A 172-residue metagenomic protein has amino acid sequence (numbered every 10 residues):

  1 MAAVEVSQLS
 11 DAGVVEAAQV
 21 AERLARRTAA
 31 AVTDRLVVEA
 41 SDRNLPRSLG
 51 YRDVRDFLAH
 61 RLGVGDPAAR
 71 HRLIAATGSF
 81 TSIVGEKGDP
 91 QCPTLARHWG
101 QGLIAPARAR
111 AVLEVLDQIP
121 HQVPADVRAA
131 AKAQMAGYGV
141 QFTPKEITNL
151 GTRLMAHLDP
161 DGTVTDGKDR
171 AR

Functional and structural regions predicted by a protein language model:
M1-R172: Conserved C-terminal region and hinge/linker of Rieske [2Fe-2S] proteins, especially in Rieske oxygenase systems
